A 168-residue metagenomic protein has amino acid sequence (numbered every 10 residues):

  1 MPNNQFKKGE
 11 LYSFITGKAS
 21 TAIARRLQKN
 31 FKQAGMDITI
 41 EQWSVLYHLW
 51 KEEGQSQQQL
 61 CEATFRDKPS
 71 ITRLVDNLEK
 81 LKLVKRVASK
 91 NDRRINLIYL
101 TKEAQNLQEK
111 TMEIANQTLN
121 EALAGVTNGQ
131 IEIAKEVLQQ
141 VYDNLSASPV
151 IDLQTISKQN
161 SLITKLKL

Functional and structural regions predicted by a protein language model:
M1-A34, T164: N-terminal leader segment of winged-helix/HTH proteins
M1-Q5, N128-L168: C-terminal regulatory/oligomerization modules of transcriptional regulators
Y12, E41-Q42, E103, Q130: N-terminal positioning helix adjacent to the helix-turn-helix/winged-helix DNA-binding module
A19, I23, N30, T64 (+2 more regions): Alpha-helical linker/hinge and terminal dimerization helices associated with HTH transcriptional regulators
T21, R25-S70: N-terminal helix-turn-helix DNA-binding core of bacterial DNA-binding proteins
G35-T39, S70-R73, N77, T127 (+1 more regions): Short glycine/proline-centered loop/turn elements that form peptide/ligand docking sites
D76-Q139: Charged, amphipathic alpha-helical coiled-coil/dimerization segments
